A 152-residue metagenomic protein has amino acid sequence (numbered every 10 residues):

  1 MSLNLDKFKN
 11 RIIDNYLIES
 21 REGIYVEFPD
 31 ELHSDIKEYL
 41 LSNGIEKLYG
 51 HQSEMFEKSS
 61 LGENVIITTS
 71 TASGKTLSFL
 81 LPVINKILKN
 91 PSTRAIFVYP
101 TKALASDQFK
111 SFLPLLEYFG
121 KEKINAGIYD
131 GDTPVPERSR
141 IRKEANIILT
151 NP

Functional and structural regions predicted by a protein language model:
M1-E31: Interdomain "pre-motor" coupling segment immediately N-terminal to P-loop NTPase/helicase cores
K37-P152: Conserved P-loop/Walker A NTP-binding site and adjacent catalytic elements of P-loop NTPases
